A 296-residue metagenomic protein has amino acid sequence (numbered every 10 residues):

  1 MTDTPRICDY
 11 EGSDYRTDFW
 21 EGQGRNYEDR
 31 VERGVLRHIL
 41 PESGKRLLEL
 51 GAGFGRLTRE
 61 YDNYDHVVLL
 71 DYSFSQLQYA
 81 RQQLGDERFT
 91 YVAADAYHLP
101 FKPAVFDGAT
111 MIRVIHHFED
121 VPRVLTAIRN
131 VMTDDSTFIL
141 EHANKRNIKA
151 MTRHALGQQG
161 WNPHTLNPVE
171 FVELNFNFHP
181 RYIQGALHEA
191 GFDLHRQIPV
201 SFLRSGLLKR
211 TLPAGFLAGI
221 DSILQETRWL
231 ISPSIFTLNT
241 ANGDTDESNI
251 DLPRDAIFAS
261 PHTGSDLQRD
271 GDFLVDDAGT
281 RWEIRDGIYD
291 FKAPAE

Functional and structural regions predicted by a protein language model:
M1-S43, R56, Q76-Y79, K292-A293: Conserved class I S-adenosyl-L-methionine
M1-T17, D266-E296: N-terminal, positively charged/glycine-rich alpha-helical extensions of SAM-dependent methyltransferases
L48, A52-H98: Class I SAM-dependent methyltransferase SAM/SAH-binding core
T110: A conserved beta-strand element that flanks and buttresses the S-adenosyl-L-methionine
P122-T137: A short glycine-rich, Lys/Arg-flanked "PGG" loop and its adjoining helix->strand segment in the class I
I139-N162: Conserved class I S-adenosyl-L-methionine
R153, G157-G160, Y182-G185, E189 (+2 more regions): A C-terminal cap/extension of S-adenosyl-L-methionine-dependent methyltransferases that defines the acceptor-substrate
W161-Y182: Acceptor-substrate binding/catalytic loop of class I
